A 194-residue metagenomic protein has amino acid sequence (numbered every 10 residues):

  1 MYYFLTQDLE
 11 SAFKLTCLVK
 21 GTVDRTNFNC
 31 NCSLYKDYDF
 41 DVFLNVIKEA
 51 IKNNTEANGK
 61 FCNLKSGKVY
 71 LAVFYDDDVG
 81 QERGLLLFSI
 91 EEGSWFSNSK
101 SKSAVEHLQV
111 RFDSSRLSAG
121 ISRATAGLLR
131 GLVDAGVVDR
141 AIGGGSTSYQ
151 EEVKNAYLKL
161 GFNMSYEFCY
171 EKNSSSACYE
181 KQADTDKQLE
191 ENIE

Functional and structural regions predicted by a protein language model:
M1-N54, N192: Short amphipathic alpha-helix that is part of the acyltransferase structural core
N45-Y70, L86-S99: A conserved beta-strand-loop-helix scaffold within acyl/acetyltransferase catalytic domains
V79-L85: Glycine-rich phosphate/pyrophosphate-binding loop shared by adenosine-nucleotide-utilizing enzymes
V105-G120: A short, internal acetyl-CoA/4′-phosphopantetheine-binding micro-motif in the GNAT/acyltransferase core
L117-L132: Conserved acetyl-CoA-binding loop-helix of GNAT-fold acetyltransferases
L128, A141-K154, N173: Conserved beta-strand-loop-alpha-helix junction that forms the acyl-donor binding cleft
G144-S146, N163-S176: Conserved catalytic-core motifs of GNAT/GCN5-like acyltransferases
Y157: Conserved active-site tyrosine of GNAT-family acetyltransferases
